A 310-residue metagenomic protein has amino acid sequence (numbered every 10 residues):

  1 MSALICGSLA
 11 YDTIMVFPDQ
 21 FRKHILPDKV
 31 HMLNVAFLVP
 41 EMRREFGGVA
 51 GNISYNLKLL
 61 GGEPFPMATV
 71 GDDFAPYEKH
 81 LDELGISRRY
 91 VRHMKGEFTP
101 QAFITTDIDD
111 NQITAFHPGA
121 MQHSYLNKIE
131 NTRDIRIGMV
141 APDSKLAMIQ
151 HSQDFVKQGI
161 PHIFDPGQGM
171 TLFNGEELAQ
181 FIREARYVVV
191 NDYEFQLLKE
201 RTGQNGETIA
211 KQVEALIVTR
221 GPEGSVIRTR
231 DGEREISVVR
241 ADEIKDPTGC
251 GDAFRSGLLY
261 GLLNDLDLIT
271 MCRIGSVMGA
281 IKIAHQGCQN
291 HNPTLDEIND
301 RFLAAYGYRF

Functional and structural regions predicted by a protein language model:
M1-F65, P76, F310: Glycine-rich phosphate/adenosyl-contacting loop at the front of the ribokinase-like
A3, E63-F65, R88, H162 (+1 more regions): Hydrophobic anchor at the start of a short beta-strand that flanks the dinucleotide cofactor-binding loop
S8, T69-D72, I108, D165-G167: Cofactor-binding loop segments of dinucleotide-utilizing enzymes, especially the Rossmann-like FAD- and NAD(P)+-binding
L9, D143, A253: Active-site metal-binding loops of divalent metal-dependent hydrolases
E63-Y90: A glycine-rich beta-to-alpha transition motif near the start of alpha/beta enzyme domains, typified by
R89-M94, A102-L146: Conserved phosphate-binding/catalytic loop of the ribokinase/pfkB sugar-kinase fold
Q150, V156-S237, E243: Conserved phosphate/ATP/ADP-binding segment of small-molecule kinases
G203-F310: Conserved phosphate-binding/catalytic region of the ribokinase-like
